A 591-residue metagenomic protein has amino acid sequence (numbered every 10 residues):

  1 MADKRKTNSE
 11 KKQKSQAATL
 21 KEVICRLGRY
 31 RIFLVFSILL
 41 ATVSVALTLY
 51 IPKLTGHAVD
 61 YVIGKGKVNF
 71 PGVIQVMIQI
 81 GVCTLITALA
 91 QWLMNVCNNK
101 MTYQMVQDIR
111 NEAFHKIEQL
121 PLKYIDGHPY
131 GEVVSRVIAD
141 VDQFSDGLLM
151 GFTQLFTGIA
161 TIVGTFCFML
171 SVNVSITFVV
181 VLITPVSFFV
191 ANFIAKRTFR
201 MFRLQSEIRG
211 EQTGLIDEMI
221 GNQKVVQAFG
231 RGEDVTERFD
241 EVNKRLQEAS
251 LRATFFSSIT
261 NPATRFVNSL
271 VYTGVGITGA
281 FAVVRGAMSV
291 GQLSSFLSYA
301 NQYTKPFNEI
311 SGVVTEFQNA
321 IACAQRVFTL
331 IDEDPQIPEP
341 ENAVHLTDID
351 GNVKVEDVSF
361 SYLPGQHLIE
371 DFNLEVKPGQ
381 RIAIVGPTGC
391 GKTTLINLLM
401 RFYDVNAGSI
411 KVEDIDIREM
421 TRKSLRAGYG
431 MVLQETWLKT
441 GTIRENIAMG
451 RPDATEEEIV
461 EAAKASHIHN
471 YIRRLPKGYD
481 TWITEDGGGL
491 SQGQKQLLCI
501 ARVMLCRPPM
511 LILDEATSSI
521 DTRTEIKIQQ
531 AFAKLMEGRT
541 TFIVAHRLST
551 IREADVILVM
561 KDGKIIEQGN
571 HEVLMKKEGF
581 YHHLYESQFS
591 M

Functional and structural regions predicted by a protein language model:
M1-T48, I63-V76, I80, M94-N98 (+11 more regions): Membrane-integrated ABC transporters
A2-Q13, Y103, N111-S135, A139-V141 (+7 more regions): Short intracellular "coupling" helices and adjacent cytoplasmic loop segments at the cytosolic face of multi-pass
R29, F33-A46, H57, C83 (+4 more regions): Transmembrane helices of ABC transporter permease
R29, L122-K123, A139-L148, F152 (+6 more regions): An intracellular "coupling" helix at the cytosolic face of ABC transporter transmembrane type-1 domains
I51-T55, M94, N98, A113 (+7 more regions): Hydrophobic/aromatic residues in alpha-helical transmembrane segments
Q79-T87, Q91, T184-A191, S257-V271 (+2 more regions): Hydrophobic alpha-helical segments in the permease module
R231, F255, Y272, Q302-L330: Cytosolic ends of transmembrane helices, especially the final helix of ABC transmembrane type-1 domains
D332, I337-P340, L346-M591: ABC-type nucleotide-binding domain
